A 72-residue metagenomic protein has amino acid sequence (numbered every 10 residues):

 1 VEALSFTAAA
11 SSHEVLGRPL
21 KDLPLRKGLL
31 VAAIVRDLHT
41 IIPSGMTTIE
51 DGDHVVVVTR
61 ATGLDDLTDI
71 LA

Functional and structural regions predicted by a protein language model:
V1-A72: Cytosolic regulatory domains of K+ homeostasis systems
